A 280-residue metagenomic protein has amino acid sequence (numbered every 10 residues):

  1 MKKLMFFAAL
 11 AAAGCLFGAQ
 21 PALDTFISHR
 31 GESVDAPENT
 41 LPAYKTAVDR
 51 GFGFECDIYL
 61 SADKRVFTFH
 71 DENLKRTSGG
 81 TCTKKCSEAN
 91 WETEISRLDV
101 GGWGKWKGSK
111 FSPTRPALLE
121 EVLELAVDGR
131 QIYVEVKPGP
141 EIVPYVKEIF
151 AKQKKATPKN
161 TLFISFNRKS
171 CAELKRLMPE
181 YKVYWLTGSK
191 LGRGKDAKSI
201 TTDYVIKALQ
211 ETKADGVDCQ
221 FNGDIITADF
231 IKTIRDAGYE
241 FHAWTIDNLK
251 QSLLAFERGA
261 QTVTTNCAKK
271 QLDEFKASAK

Functional and structural regions predicted by a protein language model:
L4-A13: Sec-dependent N-terminal signal peptides
G18-K280: Phosphate-group recognition and catalysis centered on beta-loop-alpha active-site segments
